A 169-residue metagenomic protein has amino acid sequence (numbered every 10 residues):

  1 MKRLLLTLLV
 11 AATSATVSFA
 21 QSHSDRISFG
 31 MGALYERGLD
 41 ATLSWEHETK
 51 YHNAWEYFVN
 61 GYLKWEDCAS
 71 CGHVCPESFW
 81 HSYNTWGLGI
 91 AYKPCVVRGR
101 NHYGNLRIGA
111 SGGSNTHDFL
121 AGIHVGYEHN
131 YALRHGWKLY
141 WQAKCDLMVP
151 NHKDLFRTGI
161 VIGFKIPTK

Functional and structural regions predicted by a protein language model:
M1-S24, T168-K169: Cleavable N-terminal export/targeting peptides
T13-V17, Y35, Y127, R134: Short stretches within intrinsically disordered, low-complexity N-terminal or propeptide regions
A20-W65, G159, K165-K169: Short glycine/proline- and aromatic-enriched beta-strand/turn motifs that initiate or cap beta-hairpins
D25-F29, H73-P76, A110, K144: Extracytoplasmic loops and strand-loop junctions of Gram-negative outer membrane beta-barrel proteins
F29-T42, W80-N84, S111-A121, L147-R157: Solvent-exposed loop/turn segments connecting transmembrane beta-strands in outer-membrane beta-barrel proteins
E46-L139, K169: Gram-negative (and chloroplast) outer-membrane scaffold detector with strong preference for beta-barrel transmembrane
Y140-D146: Short helix/strand-capping connector loops at secondary-structure junctions
